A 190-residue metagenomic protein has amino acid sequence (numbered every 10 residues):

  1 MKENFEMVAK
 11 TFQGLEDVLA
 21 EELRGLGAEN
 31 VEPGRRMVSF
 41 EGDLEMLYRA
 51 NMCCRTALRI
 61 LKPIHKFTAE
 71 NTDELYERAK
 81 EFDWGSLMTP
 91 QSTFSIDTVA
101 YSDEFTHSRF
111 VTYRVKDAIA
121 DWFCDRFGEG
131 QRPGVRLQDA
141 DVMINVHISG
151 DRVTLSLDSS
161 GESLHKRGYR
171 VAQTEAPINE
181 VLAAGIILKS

Functional and structural regions predicted by a protein language model:
K2-V142, G150, S159-G161, H165-K166: Accessory substrate-recognition/RNA-binding modules or partner subunits associated with SAM-dependent
F127, I148-S190: Glycine-rich adenosyl-nucleotide cofactor-binding module
